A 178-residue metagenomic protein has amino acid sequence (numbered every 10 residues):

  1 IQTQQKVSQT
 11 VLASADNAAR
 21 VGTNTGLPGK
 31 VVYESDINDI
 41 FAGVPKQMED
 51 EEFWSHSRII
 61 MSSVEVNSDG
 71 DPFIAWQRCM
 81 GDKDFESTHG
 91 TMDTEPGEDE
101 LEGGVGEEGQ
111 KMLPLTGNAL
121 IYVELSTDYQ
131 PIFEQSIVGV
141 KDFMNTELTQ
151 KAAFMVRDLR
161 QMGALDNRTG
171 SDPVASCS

Functional and structural regions predicted by a protein language model:
I1-K46, I60-V64: Alpha-helical assembly-interface signal, strongest on the long, hydrophobic N-terminal helix that forms
P45-Q47, S55-T149, M155, G163-T169 (+1 more regions): Intrinsically disordered, low-complexity regions enriched in Pro/Ser/Thr/Gly and acidic residues
